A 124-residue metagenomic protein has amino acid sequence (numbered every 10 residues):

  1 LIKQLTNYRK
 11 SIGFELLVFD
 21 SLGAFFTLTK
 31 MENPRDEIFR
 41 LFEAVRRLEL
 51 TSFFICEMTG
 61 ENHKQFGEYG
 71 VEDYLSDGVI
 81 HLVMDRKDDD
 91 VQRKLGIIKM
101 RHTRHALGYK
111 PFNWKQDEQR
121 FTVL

Functional and structural regions predicted by a protein language model:
L1-R47: Phosphate-binding/switch loop-helix module in NTP-utilizing enzymes
I2-K3, I97, Q119-T122: Proteins with a high burden of low-complexity, intrinsically disordered sequence enriched in S/T/G/P/A and R, requiring
T6, T27-T29, T51-S52, T59 (+2 more regions): Residue-identity detector for threonine
Y8-G13, F112-L124: NTP-binding/hydrolysis catalytic cores, primarily Walker-type P-loop NTPases
A24-T27, K99, W114-Q116, V123: Generic structural "secondary-structure junction" signal
L50-D117: Phosphate-binding/switch region of NTP-binding enzymes
